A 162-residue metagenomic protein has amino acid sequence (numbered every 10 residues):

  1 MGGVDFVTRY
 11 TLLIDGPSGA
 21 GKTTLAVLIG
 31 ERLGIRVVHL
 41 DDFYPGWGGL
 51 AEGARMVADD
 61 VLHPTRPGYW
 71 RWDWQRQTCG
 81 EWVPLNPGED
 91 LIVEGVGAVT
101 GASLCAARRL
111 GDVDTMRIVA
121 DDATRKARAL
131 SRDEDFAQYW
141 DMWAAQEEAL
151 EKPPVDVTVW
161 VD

Functional and structural regions predicted by a protein language model:
M1-L12: Extreme N-terminal, non-catalytic leader segments that precede Walker-type/kinase nucleotide-binding cores
P17: P-loop (Walker A) phosphate-binding loop of NTP-binding proteins
K22: Conserved lysine of the Walker
L25: Hydrophobic positions on the alpha1 helix immediately C-terminal to the Walker A/P-loop
G30-V38: Post-Walker A helix-loop "phosphate-sensing" segment adjacent to the P-loop in P-loop NTPases
R36, D42-G95: Conserved nucleotide-sensing/catalytic segment adjacent to the nucleotide-binding pocket in NTP-handling enzymes
W82, G88-R132: ATP-dependent NMP and nucleoside kinases share a basic, alpha-helical "lid"
R132-D162: Small-molecule kinase domains that catalyze NTP-dependent phosphoryl transfer to phosphate-bearing small molecules
